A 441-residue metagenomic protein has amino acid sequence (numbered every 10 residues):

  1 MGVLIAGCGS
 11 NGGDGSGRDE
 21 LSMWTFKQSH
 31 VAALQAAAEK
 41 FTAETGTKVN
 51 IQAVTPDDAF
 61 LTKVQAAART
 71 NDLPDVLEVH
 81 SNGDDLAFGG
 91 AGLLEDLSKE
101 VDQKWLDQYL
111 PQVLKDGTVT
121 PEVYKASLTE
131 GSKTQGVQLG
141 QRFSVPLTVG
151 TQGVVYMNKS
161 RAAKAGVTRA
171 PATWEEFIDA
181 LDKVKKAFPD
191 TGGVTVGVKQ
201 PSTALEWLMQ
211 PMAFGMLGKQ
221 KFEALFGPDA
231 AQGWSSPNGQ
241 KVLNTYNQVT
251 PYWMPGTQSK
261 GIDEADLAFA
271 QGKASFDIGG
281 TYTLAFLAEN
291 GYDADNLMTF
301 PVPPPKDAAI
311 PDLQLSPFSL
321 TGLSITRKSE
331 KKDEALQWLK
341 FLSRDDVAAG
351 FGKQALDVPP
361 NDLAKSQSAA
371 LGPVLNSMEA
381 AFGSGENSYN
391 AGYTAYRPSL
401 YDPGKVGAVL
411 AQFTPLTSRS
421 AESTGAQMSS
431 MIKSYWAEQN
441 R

Functional and structural regions predicted by a protein language model:
M1-L93, K99, Q103-K104, R169 (+4 more regions): Conserved N-terminal structural module of periplasmic/extracytoplasmic solute-binding proteins
N11-S22, T42-T45, Q138-Q141, A163 (+2 more regions): Immediate post-signal peptide segment of exported/extracytoplasmic ligand-binding proteins
D85-T151: Hinge/lid segment of periplasmic solute-binding proteins
S98-V123, G215-Q240, E289-G291, P304-Q314: Short, solvent-exposed loop/beta-turn-alpha elements that line the ligand-binding surface or hinge of extracytoplasmic
E130-G153, I178-A231, A274: Extracytoplasmic/periplasmic solute-binding protein
A165, P251, N290-D357: Extracytoplasmic/periplasmic substrate-recognition and gating elements
A180-K185, A224-Q258: Glycine-centered hinge/linker elements that transmit conformational signals in sensory and ligand-binding systems
L313-Q314, D357-V358, S377-W436: C-terminal capping/gating helix-and-loop segments adjacent to ligand/active sites or protein-protein/ligand interfaces
